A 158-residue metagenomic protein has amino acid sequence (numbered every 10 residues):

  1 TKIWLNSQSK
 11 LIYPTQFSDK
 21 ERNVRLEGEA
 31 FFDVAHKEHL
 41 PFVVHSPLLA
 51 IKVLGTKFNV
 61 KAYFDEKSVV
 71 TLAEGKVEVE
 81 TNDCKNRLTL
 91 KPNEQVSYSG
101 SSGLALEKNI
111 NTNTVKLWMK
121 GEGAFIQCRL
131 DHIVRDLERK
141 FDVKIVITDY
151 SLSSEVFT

Functional and structural regions predicted by a protein language model:
T1-T158: A residue-level detector for the "anchor" residue at the start of short, highly conserved motifs
